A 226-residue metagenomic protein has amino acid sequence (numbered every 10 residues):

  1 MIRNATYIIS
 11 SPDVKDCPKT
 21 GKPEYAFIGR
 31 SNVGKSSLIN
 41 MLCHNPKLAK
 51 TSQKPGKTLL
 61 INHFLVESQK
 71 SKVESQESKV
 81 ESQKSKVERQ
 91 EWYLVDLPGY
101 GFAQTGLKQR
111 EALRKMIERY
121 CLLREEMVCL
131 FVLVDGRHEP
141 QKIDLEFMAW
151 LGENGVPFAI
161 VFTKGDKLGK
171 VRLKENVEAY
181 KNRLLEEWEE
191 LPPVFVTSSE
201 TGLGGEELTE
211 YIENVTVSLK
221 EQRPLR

Functional and structural regions predicted by a protein language model:
M1-V73, S78-V80, S85-F102, V217: Conserved G1/Walker A P-loop phosphate-binding module
I2-K15, K167-E221: Canonical P-loop GTPase G-domain recognition
L42-P46, C121, I212: Hydrophobic aliphatic residues
T58, R110-R114, Q141-K142, G202-G205: Amphipathic alpha-helical transducer elements in NTP-driven molecular machines
D96, T163, S198: Active-site glycine-centered loops adjacent to acidic/histidine catalytic or metal-binding residues that shape
Y100-R110, L168-G169: Flexible beta-alpha connector loops of hexameric P-loop NTPases
R114-L191: Conserved C-terminal guanine-recognition region of P-loop GTPase G domains, centered on the G4
